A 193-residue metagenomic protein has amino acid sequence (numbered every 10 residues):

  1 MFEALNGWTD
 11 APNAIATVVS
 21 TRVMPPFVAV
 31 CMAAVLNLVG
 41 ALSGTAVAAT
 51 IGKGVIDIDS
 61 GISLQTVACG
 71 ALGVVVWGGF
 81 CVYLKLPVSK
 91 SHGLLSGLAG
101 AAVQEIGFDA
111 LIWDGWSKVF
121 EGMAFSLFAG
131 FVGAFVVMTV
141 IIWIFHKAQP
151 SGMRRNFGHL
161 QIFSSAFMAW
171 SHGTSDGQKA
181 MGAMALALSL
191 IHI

Functional and structural regions predicted by a protein language model:
E3, S60-A71: Structural signature of hydrophobic alpha-helical transmembrane segments
W8-I15, V23, L84-S96, G177-M184: Short, non-helical or kinked segments that cap or interrupt transmembrane helices
R22-A34: Membrane-interface alpha-helices at helix entry/exit sites of multi-pass transporters
L42-G54, Y83-P87, I106-I112, T139: Transmembrane alpha-helix boundary signature
V75, G79, L98-G107, M123 (+1 more regions): Mid-bilayer segments of alpha-helical transmembrane spans in multi-pass integral membrane proteins that mediate
V75-L86, I142-H146: C-terminal ends of transmembrane helices
I141-N156: Membrane interface segments of multi-pass transport proteins and intramembrane proteases
I191-I193: Conserved small/polar residues in nucleotide/adenosyl-binding loops
